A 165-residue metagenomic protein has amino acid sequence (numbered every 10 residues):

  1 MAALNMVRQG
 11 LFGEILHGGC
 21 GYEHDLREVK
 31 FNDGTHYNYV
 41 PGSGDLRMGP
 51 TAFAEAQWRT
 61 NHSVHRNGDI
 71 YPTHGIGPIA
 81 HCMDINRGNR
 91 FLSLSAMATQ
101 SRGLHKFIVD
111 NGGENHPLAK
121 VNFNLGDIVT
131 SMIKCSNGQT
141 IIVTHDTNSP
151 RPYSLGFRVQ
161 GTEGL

Functional and structural regions predicted by a protein language model:
M1-N122: Predominantly a Rossmann-like dinucleotide-binding segment in NAD(P)-dependent oxidoreductases
I15, F91, D127-I128, Y153-S154: A structure-centric signal for secondary-structure junctions around beta-strands
L118-G126, S136-L165: NAD(P)-dinucleotide binding in Rossmann-like oxidoreductases
